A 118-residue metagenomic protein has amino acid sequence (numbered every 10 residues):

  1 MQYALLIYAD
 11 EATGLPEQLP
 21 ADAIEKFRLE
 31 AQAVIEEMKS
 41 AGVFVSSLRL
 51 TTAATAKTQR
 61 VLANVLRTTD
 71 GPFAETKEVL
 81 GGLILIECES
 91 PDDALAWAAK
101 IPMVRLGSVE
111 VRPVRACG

Functional and structural regions predicted by a protein language model:
M1-G118: Conserved, structured core segments of small domains
